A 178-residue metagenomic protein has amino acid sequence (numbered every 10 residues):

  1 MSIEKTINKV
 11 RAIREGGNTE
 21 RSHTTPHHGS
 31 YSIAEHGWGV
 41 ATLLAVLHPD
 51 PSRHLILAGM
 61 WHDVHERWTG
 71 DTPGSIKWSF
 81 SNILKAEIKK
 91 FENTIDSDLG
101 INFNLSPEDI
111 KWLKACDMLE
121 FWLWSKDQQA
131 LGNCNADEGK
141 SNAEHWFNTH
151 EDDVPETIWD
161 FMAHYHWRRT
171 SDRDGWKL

Functional and structural regions predicted by a protein language model:
M1-L178: Active-site helical microenvironments for divalent-metal-assisted chemistry
